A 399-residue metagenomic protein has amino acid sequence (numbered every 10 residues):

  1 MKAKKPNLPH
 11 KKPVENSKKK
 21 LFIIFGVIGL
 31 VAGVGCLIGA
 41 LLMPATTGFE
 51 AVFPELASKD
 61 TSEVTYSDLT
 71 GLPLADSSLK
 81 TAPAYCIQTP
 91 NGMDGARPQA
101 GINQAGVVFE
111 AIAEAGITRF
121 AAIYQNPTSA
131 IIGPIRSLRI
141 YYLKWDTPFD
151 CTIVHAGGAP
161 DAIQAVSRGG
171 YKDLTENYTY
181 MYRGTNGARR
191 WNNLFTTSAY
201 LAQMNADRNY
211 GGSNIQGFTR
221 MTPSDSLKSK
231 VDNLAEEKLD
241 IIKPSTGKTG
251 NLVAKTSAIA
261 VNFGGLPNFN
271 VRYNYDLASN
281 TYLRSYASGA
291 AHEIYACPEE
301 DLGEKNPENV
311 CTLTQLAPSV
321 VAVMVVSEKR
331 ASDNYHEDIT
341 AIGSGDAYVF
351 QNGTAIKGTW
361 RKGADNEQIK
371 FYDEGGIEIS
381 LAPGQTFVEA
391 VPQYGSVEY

Functional and structural regions predicted by a protein language model:
M1-F22: N-terminal Lys/Arg-rich, disordered targeting/topogenic segments
I24-A40: Hydrophobic membrane-insertion alpha-helices, especially the h-region of bacterial N-terminal signal peptides
M43-P44: Cross-family signature of deubiquitinases and ubiquitin-like deconjugating cysteine proteases
F49-A105, E114-Y399: A surface/extracellular/periplasmic glyco- and lipid-processing/surface-interacting theme
A111: Change "in soluble alpha/beta enzymes" to "in soluble alpha/beta proteins
